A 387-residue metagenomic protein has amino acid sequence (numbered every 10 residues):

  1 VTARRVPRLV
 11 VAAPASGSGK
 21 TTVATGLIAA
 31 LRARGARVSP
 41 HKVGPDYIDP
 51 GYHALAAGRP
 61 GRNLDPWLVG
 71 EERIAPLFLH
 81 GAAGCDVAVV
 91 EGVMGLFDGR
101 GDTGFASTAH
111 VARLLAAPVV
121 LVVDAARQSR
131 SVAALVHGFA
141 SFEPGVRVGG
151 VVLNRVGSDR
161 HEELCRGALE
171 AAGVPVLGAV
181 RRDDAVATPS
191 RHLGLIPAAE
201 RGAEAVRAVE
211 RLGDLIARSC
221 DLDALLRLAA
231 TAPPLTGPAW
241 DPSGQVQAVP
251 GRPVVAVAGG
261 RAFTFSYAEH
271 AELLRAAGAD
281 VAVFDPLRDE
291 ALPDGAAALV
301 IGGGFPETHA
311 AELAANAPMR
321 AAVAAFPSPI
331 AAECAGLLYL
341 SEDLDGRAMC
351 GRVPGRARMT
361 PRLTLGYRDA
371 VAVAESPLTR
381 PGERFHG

Functional and structural regions predicted by a protein language model:
T2-L115, V119, V123-G150, D159-E163: ATP-dependent carboxylate-amine ligase catalytic core
R4-P7, A248-V254: A short, charged/proline- and glycine-enriched loop that marks the coil->beta-strand transition at the N-terminal
K42-V43, V176-D184, D280-R288: Beta-strand->loop->alpha-helix junctions that form or flank phosphate-binding loops in nucleotide-handling enzymes
A117, V174, A325-P329: A short helix->loop->beta-strand "cap" motif at the edges of active sites that frequently abuts
S129-Q247: Internal gly/pro-rich beta-alpha loop/helix module that stabilizes soluble enzyme cofactors or their anionic handles
R252-A314, R320-A325: Phosphate-binding active sites in nucleotide-utilizing proteins
F305-S376: Cysteine-nucleophile active-site neighborhood
E375-G387: Catalytic beta-strand/loop cores that center a nucleophilic Ser/Cys/Thr and support acyl-enzyme chemistry
